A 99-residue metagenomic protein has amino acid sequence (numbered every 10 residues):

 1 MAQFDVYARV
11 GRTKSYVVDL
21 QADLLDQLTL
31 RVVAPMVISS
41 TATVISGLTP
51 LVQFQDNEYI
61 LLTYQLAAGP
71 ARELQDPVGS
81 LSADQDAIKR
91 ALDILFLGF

Functional and structural regions predicted by a protein language model:
Q3-V6, V10-P50: Compact nucleic-acid interaction/catalytic patches
F54-F99: C-terminal terminal-subdomain/extension
